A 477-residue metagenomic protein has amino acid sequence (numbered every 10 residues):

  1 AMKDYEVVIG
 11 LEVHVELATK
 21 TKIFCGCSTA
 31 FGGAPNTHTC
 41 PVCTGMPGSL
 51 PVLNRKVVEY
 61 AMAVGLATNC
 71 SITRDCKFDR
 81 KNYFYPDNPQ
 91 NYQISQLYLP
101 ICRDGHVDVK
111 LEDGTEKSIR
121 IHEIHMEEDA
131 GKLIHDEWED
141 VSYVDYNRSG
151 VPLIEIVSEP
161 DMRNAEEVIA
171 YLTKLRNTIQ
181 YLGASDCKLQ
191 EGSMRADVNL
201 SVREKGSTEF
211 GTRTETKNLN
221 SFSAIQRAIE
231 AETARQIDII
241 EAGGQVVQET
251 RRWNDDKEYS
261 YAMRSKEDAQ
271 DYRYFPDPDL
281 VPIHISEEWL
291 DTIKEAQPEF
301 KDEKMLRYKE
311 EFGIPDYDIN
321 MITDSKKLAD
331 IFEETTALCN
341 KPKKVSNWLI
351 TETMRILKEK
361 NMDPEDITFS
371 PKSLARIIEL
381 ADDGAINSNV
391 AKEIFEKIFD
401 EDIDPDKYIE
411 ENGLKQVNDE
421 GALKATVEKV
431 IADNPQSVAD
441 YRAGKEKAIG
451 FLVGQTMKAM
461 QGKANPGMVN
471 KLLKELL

Functional and structural regions predicted by a protein language model:
M2-E299, D316, A337-K341, T351: Basic, nucleic-acid-interacting segments
K3, G313, T336-V345, D383-I386 (+1 more regions): Structural motif
A18, N199, A234, A329 (+6 more regions): Amphipathic alpha-helical core segments of compact helical bundles
E191-E204, K309-I331, P342-K360, K372-L374 (+2 more regions): Core structural elements
W289-A296, E333-L338, L374-I386: Extended, non-catalytic structural segments that build the interaction scaffolds of large macromolecular assemblies
P364-A375, E379, S388-K458: Strongly charged, low-complexity linkers/loops
